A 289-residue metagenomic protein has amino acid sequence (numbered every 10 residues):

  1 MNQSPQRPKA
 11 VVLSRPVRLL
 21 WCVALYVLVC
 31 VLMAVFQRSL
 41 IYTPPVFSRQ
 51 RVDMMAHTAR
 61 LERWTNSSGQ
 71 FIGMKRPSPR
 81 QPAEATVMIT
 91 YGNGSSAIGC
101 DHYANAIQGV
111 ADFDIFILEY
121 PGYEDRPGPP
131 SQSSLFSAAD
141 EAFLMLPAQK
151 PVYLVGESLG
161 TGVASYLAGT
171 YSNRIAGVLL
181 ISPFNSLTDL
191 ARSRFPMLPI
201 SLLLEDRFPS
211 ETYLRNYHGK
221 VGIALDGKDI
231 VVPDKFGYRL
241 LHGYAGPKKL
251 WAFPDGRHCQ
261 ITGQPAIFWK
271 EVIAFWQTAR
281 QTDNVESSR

Functional and structural regions predicted by a protein language model:
L19-W64: An N-terminal hydrophobic leader/cap segment in hydrolases
Q70-M145, G162: Membrane-embedded segments
Y103, S210, G219, P233-H242: Short alpha-helix in the alpha/beta-hydrolase fold that links the catalytic acid
G156-A164: Gly/Ala-rich beta-loop-alpha elbow adjacent to hydrolase catalytic centers
V163-G219, Q260: Hydrolase active-site cap/lid region
Y217, G222-D229: Short beta-strand/loop motif that positions the catalytic acidic residue of the alpha/beta-hydrolase fold
G227-V232, H258-C259: Acidic catalytic loop of the alpha/beta-hydrolase fold
G256-I267: Catalytic histidine-centered segment of alpha/beta-hydrolase-like enzymes
